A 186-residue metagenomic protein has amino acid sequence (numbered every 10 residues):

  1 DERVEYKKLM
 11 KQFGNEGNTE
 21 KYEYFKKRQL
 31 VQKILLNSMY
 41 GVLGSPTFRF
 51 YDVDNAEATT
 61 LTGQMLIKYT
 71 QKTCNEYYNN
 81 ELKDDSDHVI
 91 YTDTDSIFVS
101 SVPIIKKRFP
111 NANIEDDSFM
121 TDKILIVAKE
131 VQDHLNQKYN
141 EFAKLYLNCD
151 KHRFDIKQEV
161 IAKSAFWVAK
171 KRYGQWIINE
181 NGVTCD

Functional and structural regions predicted by a protein language model:
D1-D186: Conserved acidic
